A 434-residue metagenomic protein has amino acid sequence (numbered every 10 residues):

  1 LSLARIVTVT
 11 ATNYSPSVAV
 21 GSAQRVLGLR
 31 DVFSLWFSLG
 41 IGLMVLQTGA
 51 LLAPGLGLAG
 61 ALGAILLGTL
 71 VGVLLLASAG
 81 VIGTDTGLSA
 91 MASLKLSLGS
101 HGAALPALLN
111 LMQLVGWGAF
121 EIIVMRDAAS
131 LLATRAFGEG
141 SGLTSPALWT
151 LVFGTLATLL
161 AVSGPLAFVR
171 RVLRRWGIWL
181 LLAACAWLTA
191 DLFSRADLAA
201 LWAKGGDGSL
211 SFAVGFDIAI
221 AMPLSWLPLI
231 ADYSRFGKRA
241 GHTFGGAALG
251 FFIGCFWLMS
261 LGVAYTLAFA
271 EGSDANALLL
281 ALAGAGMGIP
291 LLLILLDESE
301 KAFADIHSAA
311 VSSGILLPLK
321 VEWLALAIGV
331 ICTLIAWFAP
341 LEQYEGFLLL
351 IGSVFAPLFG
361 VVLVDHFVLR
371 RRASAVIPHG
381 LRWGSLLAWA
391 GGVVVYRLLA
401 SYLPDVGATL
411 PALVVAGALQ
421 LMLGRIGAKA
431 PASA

Functional and structural regions predicted by a protein language model:
S2-A59, G72, L210-F216, R235-H242 (+1 more regions): Membrane-interface "cap" regions at the ends of multi-pass membrane proteins
L29, F33-V45, T189-A196, K204-Y265 (+2 more regions): Hydrophobic, membrane-embedded alpha-helices of multi-pass small-molecule transporters
G55, V81, L105, D127 (+5 more regions): Membrane-water interface regions at transmembrane-helix termini and the short interhelical loops of multi-pass membrane
I65-L98, L108-I122, G424-P431: Juxtamembrane transmembrane-helix boundary signature
A107, R135-G164, W179-T189, F212-P228 (+3 more regions): Transmembrane alpha-helical segments of multi-pass small-molecule transport proteins
R126-S130, A161, W179-G205, G215 (+4 more regions): Hydrophobic alpha-helical segments and their helix-loop junctions in multi-pass secondary transporters
L148-D191, F244-F251, L348-G360, T409-G417: Membrane-interface loop-to-helix entry segments
G360-A434: C-terminal membrane-solvent junction of multi-pass transporters and transport-like membrane proteins
